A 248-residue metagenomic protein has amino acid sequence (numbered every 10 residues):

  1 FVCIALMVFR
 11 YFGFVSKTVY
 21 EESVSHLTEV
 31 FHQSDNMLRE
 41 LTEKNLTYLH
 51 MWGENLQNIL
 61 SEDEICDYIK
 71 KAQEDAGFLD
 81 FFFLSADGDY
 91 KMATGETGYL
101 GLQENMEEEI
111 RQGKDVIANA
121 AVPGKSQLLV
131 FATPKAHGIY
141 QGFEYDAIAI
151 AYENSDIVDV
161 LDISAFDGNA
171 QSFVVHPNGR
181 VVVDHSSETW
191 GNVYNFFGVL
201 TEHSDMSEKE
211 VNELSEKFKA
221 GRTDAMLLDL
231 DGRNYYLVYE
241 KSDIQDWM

Functional and structural regions predicted by a protein language model:
F1-K17: Extreme N-terminal signal-anchor transmembrane helix of membrane signaling/transducer proteins, especially in bacteria
S25-H32, E40-D115: Extracytoplasmic/periplasmic sensory segments of membrane signal-transduction proteins
S61-G77, A147-V199: Solvent-exposed, extracytoplasmic
D75, F81, A86-S164, G168-Q171: Extracytoplasmic/periplasmic ligand-binding sensor regions of membrane-associated signaling proteins
S85, M92, V122-P123, H176 (+2 more regions): Acidic surface patches and DE-rich sequence motifs
G88-E104, V182-E202: GAF sensory domains
L200-M248: Extracellular/periplasmic juxtamembrane segments that couple receptor/chemosensory ectodomains to their
